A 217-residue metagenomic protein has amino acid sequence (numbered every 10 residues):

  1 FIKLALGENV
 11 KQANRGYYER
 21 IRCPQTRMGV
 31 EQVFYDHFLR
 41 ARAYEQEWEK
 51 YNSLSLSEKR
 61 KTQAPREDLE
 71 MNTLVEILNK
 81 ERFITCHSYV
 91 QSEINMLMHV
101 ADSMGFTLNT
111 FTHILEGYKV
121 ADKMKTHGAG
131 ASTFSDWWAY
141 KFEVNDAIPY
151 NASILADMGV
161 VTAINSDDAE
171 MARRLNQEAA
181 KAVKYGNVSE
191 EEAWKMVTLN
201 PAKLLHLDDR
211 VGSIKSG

Functional and structural regions predicted by a protein language model:
F1-L108: Polyanionic/metal-chelating signatures
T73, E93, K119-V120, N151 (+1 more regions): Short acidic active-site motifs
F83, K125, A129-W138, F142-G217: His/Asp/Glu-enriched, well-ordered alpha-helical/loop segment that forms or immediately abuts the divalent-metal
T85-V90, T107-E116, D136-K141: Catalytic beta/alpha-barrel core
Q91-N95, I114-A121, M171-A172: Active-site environment of divalent metal-dependent phosphoester hydrolases
M98, G117-S132: Feature captures the catalytic cores and cofactor-binding loops of soluble hydro-lyases/lyases that act on carboxylate
L108-E116, V120-A121, E190-T198: A generic structural motif
